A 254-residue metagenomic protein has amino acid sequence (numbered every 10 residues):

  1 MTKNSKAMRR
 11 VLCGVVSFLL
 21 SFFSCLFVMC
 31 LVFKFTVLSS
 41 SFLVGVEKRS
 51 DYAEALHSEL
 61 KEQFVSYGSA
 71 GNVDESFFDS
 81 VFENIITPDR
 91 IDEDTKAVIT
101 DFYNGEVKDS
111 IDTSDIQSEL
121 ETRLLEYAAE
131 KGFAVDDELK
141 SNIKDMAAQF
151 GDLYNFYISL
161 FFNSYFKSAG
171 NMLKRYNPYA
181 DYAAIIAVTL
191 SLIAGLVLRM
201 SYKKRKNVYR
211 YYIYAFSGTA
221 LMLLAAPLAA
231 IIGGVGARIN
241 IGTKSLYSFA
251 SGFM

Functional and structural regions predicted by a protein language model:
T2-F18, N177-G234: Juxtamembrane interface at the cytosolic side of transmembrane helices
S17-Y176, R205-Y212, A220, L224-P227 (+1 more regions): Cytosolic/nucleoplasmic, non-transmembrane interface domains of endomembrane and organelle-membrane proteins
G236-M254: Membrane-interfacial helical/loop segments at transmembrane boundaries in membrane proteins
